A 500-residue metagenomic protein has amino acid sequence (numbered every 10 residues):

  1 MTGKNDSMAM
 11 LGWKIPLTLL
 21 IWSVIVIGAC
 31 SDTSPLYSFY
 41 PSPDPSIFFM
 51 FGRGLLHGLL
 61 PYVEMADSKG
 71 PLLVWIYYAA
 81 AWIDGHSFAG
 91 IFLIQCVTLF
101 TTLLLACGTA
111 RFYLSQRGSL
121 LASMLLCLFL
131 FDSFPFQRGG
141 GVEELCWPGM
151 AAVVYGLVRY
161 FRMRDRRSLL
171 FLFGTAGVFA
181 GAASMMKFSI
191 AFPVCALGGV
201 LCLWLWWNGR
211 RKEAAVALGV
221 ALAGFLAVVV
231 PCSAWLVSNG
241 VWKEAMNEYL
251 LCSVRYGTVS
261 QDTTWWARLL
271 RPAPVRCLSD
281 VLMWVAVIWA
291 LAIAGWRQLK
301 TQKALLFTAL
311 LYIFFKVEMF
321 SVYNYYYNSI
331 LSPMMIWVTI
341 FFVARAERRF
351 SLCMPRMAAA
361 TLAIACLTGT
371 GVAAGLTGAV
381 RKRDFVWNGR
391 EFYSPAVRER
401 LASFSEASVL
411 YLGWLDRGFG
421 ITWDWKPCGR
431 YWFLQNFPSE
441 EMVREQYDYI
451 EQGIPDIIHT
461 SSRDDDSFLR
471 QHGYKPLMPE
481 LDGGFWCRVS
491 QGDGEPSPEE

Functional and structural regions predicted by a protein language model:
L93-L114, L121, L128, A152-G156 (+1 more regions): Transmembrane-helix motifs of polytopic, lipid-linked glycan transferases
L104, R276-I313: Hydrophobic, aromatic-rich transmembrane alpha-helices and their immediate juxtamembrane boundary segments
A106-F131, W147, R164-R167, Q302: Transmembrane-helix signature of polytopic, membrane-embedded enzymes that assemble or transfer cell-envelope glycans
R111-F112, A151-T175, W289-Q302, V343: Membrane-interface transmembrane helices that cradle and orient dolichyl/undecaprenyl
L145-D165, L172, A180, L201-L203 (+1 more regions): Specific aromatic-rich, kink-prone transmembrane helix
L169-F188, V194-G199, A227, L310-E318: Membrane-interface alpha helices of multi-pass inner-membrane proteins
F192, F320-P355: Hydrophobic/aromatic-rich transmembrane helices and adjacent perimembrane loops
C195, G199, T377-G378, R383-S439 (+1 more regions): Short periplasmic/luminal acceptor-recognition loop of GT-C membrane glycosyltransferases, typified by
